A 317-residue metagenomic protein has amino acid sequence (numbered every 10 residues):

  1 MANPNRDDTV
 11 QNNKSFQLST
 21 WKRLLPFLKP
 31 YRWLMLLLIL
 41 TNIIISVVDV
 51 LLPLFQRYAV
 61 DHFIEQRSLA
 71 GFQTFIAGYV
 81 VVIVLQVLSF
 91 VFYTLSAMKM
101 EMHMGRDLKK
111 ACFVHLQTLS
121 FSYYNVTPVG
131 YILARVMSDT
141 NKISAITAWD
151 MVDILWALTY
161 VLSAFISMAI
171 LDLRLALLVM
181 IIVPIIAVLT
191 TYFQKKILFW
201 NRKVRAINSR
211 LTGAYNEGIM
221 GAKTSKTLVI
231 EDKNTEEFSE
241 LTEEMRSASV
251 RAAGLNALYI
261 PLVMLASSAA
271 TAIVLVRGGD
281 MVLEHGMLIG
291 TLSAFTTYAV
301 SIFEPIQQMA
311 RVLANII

Functional and structural regions predicted by a protein language model:
M1-L18: Membrane-proximal cytosolic tails and large cytosolic loops of membrane proteins
T20, L28, V60, Y93 (+4 more regions): Juxtamembrane loop-to-helix connectors within ABC transporter transmembrane domains
L25, P30-W33, F121-S122, S138-T147 (+5 more regions): An intracellular "coupling" helix at the cytosolic face of ABC transporter transmembrane type-1 domains
P30, L34-V47, V82, V152-R202 (+2 more regions): Transmembrane helices of ABC transporter permease
M35-F92, S96, A169-R174, L283-I289: Transmembrane helix-loop-helix hairpins at lipid-water interfaces of multipass membrane proteins, especially the type-1
I44-V48, L52, A77-V80, V84-E101 (+6 more regions): Hydrophobic alpha-helical membrane-associated segments
R67-T74, S167-I181, R251-I317: Helix-loop-helix
